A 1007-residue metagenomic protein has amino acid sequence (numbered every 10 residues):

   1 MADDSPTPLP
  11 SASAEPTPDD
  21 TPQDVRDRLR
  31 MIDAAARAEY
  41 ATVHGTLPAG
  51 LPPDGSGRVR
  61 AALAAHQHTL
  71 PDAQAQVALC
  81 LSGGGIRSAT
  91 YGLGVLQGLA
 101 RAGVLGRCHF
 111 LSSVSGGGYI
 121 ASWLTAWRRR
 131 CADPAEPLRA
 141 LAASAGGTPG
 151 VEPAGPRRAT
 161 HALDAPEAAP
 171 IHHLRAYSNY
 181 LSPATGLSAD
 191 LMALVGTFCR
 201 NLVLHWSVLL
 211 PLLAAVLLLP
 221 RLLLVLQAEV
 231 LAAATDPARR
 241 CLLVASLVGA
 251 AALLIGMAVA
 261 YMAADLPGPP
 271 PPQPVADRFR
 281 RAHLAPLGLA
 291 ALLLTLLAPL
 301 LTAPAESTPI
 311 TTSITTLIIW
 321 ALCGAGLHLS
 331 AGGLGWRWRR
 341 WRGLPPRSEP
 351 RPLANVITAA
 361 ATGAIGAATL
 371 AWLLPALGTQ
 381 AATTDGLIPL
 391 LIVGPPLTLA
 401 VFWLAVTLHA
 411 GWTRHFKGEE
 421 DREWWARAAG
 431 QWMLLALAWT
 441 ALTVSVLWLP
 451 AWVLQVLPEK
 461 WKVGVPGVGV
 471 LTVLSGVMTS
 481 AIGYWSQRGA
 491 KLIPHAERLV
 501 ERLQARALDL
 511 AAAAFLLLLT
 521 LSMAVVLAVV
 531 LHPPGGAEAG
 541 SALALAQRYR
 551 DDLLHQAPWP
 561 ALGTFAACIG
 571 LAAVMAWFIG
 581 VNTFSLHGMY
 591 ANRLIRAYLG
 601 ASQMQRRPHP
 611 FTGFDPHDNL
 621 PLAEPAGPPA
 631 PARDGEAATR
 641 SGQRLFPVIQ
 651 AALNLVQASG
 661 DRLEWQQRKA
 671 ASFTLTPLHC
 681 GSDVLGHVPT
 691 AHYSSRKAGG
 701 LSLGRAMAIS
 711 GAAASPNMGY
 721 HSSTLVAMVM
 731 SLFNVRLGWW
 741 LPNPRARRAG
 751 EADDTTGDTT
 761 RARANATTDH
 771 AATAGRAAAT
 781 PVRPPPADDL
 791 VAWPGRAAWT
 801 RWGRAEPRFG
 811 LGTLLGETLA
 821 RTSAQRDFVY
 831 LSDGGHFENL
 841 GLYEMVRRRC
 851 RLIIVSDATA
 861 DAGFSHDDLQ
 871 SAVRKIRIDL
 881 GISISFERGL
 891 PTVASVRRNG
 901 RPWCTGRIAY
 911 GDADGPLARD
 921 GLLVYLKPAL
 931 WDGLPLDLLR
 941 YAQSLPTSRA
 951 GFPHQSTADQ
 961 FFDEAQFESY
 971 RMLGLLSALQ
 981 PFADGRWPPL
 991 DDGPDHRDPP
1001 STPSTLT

Functional and structural regions predicted by a protein language model:
A2-T1007: Catalytic domains of lipid- and phosphate-ester/thioester hydrolases
